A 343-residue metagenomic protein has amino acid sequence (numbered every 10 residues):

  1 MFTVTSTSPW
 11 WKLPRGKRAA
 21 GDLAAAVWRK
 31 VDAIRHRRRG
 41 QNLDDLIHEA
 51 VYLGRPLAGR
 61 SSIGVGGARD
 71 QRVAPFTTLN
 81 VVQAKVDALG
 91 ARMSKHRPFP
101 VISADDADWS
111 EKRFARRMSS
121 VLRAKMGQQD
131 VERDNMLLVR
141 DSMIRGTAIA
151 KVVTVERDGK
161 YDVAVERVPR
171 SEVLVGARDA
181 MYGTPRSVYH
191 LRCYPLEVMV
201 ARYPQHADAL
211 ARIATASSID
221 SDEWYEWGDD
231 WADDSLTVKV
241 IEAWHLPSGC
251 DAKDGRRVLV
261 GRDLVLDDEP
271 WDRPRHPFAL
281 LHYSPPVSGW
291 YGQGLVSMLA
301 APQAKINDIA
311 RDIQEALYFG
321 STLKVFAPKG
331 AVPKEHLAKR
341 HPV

Functional and structural regions predicted by a protein language model:
M1-L266: Extended, helix-rich architectural segments
T237-V343: Extended, charged amphipathic alpha-helical segments
